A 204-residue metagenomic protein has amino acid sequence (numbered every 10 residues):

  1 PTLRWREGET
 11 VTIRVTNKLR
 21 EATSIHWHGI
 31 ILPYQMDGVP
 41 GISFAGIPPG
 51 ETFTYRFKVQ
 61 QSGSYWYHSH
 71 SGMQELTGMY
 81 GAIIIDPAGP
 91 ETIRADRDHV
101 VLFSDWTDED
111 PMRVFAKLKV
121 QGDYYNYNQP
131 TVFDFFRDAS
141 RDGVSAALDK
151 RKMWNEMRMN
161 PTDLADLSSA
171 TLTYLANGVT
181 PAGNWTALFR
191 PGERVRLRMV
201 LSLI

Functional and structural regions predicted by a protein language model:
P1-I204: Histidine-centered copper-binding motifs that mark active-site loops of extracellular/periplasmic copper enzymes
